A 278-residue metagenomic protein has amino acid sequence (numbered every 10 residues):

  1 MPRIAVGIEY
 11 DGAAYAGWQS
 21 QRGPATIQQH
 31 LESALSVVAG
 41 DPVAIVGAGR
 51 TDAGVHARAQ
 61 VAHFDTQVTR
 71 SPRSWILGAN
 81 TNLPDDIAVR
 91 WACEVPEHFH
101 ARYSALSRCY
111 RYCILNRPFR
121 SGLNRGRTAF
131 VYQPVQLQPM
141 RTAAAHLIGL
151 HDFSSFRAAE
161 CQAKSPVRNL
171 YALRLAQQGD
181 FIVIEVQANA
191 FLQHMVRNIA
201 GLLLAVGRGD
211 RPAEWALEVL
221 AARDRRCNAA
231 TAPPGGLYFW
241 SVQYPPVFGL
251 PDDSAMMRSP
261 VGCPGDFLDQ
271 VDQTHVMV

Functional and structural regions predicted by a protein language model:
M1-V278: Structured-RNA-binding interfaces characteristic of tRNA pseudouridine synthases
